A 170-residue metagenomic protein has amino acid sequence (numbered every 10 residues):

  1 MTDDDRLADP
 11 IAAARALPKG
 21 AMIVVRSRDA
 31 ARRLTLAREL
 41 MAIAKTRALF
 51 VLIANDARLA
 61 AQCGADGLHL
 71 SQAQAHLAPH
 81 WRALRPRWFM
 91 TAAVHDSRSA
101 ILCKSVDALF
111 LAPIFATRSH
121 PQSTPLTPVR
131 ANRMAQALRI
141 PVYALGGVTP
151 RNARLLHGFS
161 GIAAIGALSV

Functional and structural regions predicted by a protein language model:
M1-A14, G147: N-terminal beta1-alpha1 ligand-phosphate binding loop
M1-D4, A21-L36, L40-R82, R87-I101 (+3 more regions): Catalytic beta/alpha-barrel core
A16-G20, C63, C103-V106, A137 (+1 more regions): Structural motif
A37-R38, S123-A131: Charged helix-capping and loop-helix junction motifs
D56, R130, N152: Conserved sugar-transfer catalytic core signal across GT-A, GT-B, and GT-C glycosyltransferases
S71-W81, A108-P125, G147-V170: Glycine-rich phosphate-binding active-site loops on the catalytic face of alpha/beta enzymes
A131-N132, L168: N-terminal cap/leader regions of alpha/beta-hydrolase-fold enzymes, predominantly small-molecule hydrolases
N132, Q136-Y143: Acidic/histidine-enriched, beta-strand-rich ligand/metal-binding domains
